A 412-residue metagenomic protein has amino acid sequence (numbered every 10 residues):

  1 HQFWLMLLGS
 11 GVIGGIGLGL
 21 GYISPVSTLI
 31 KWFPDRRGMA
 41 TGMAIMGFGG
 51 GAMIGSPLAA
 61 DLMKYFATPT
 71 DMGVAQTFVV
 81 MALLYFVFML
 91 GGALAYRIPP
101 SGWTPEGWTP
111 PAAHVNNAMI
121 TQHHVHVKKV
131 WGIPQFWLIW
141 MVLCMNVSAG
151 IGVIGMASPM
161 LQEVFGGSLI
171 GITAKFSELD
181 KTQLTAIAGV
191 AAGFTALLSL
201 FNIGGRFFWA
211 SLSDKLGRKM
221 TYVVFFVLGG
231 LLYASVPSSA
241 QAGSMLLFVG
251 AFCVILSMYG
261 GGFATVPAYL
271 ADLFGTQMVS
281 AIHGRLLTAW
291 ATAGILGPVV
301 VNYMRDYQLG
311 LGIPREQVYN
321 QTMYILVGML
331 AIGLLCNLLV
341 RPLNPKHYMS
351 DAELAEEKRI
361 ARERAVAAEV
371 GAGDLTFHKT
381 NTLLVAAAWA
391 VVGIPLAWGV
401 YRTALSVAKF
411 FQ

Functional and structural regions predicted by a protein language model:
H1, V227-Q241: C-terminal ends and interior cores of transmembrane alpha-helices in multi-pass membrane transporters/permeases
F3-L20, C144, M245-G261: Hydrophobic core of transmembrane alpha-helices in multi-pass small-molecule transporters, especially MFS/SLC-type
G19-F33, A40-T41, G261-F274: Intracellular juxtamembrane helix-capping segments at the cytosolic ends of symmetry-related transmembrane helices
P34-P57, G284-P298: Glycine-rich segments within core transmembrane alpha-helices of 12-TM secondary carriers
A40, S56, H126-S211, G294-N302 (+2 more regions): Extracytoplasmic gate region of multi-pass secondary transporters
A75-A95, N320-L339: Symmetry-related core transmembrane helices of the 12-TM Major Facilitator Superfamily/SLC fold
I98-H124, K346-E369: Flexible cytoplasmic inter-helical loops of multi-pass small-molecule transporters
D214-F226: Cytoplasmic membrane-interface "Motif A"-like loop-to-helix N-cap segments of 12-TM Major Facilitator Superfamily
